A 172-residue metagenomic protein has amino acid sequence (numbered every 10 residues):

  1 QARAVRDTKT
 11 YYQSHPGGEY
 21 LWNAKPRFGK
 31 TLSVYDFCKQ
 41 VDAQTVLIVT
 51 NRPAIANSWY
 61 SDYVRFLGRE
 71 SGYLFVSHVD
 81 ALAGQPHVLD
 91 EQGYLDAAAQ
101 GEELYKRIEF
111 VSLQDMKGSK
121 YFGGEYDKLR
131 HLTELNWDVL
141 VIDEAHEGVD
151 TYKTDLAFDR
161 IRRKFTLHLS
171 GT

Functional and structural regions predicted by a protein language model:
Q1-N23: Conserved pre-motif I regulatory segment
S14-G17, E102-Y105, F122-V139, I161: Short basic/glycine-enriched coil/helix segment immediately N-terminal to the Walker B
E19-L21, T45-L47, R107-I108, V139: Residue-level preference for the first positions of well-ordered beta-strands
P26, T31-G68, Q114-D115: Conserved Walker A/P-loop ATP-binding site and its immediately adjacent core in helicase/helicase-like ATPase domains
S33-F37, D62, G124, K128 (+1 more regions): A short acidic, amphipathic alpha-helical/loop segment
R69-G123: Inter-Walker segment of RecA-like/P-loop motor cores
L113-M116, K128-H168, T172: SF2 helicase catalytic motif II
